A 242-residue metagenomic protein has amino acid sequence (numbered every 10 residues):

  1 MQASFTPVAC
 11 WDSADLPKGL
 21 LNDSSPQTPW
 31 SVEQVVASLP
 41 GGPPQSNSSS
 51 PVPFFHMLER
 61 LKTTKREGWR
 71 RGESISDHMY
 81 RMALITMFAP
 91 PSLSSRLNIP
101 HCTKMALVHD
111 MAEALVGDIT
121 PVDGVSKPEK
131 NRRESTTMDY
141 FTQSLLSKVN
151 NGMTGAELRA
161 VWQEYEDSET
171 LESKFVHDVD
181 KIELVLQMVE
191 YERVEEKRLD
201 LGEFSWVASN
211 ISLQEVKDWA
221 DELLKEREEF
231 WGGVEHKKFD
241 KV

Functional and structural regions predicted by a protein language model:
M1-V242: Alpha-helical, largely C-terminal catalytic domains that coordinate divalent metal ions via clustered Asp/Glu/His
